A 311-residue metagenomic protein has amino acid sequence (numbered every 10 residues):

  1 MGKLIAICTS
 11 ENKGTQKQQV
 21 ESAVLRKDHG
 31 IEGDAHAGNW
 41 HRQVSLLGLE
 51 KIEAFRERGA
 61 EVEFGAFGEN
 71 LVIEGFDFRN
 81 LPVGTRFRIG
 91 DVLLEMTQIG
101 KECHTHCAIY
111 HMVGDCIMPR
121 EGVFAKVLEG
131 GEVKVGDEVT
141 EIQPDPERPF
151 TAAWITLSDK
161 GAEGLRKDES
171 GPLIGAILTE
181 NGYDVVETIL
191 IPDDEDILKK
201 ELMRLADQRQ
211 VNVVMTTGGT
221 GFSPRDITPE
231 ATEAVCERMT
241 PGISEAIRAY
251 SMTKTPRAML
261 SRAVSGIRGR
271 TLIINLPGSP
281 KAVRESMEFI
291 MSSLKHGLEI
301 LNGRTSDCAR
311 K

Functional and structural regions predicted by a protein language model:
M1-R148: Metal-cofactor-dependent catalytic cores
V20, G90-V92, P149-F150, R209-V211 (+2 more regions): Short coil/turn connectors at secondary-structure junctions
R120-A125, K134-V135, T140-I142, P146-T151 (+1 more regions): Internal alpha/beta core interface subdomains
E147-D193: Glycine-rich phosphate/diphosphate-binding loop of Rossmann-like nucleotide-binding domains
I155-T156, T216-T217, N275-P277: Short beta-strand segments
T179, V185-T216, G221-C236: N-terminal small/polar loop signature for handling phosphorylated ligands or for N-terminal nucleophile
T228-K311: Proline/glycine-rich low-complexity loops and linkers
